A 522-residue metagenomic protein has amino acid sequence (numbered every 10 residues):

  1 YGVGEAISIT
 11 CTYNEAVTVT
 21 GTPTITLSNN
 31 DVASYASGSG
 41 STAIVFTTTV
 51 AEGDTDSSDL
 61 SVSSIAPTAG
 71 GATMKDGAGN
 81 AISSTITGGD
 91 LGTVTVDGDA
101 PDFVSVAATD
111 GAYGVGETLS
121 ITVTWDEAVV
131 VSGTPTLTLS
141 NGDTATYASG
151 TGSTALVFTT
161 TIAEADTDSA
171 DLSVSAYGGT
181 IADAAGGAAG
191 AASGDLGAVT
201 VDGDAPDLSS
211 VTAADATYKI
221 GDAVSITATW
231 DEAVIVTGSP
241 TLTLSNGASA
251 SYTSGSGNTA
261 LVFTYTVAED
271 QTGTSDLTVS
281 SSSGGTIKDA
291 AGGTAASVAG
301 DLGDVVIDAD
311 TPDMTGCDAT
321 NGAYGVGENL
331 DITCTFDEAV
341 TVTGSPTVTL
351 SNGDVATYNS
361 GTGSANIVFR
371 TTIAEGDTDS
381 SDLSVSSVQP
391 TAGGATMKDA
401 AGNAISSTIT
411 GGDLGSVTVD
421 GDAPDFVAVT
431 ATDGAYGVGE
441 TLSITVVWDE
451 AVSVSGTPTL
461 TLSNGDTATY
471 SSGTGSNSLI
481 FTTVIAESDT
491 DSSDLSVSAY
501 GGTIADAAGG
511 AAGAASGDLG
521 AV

Functional and structural regions predicted by a protein language model:
Y1-V522: Non-catalytic beta-sheet/beta-sandwich ligand-binding modules that flank or precede catalytic cores
